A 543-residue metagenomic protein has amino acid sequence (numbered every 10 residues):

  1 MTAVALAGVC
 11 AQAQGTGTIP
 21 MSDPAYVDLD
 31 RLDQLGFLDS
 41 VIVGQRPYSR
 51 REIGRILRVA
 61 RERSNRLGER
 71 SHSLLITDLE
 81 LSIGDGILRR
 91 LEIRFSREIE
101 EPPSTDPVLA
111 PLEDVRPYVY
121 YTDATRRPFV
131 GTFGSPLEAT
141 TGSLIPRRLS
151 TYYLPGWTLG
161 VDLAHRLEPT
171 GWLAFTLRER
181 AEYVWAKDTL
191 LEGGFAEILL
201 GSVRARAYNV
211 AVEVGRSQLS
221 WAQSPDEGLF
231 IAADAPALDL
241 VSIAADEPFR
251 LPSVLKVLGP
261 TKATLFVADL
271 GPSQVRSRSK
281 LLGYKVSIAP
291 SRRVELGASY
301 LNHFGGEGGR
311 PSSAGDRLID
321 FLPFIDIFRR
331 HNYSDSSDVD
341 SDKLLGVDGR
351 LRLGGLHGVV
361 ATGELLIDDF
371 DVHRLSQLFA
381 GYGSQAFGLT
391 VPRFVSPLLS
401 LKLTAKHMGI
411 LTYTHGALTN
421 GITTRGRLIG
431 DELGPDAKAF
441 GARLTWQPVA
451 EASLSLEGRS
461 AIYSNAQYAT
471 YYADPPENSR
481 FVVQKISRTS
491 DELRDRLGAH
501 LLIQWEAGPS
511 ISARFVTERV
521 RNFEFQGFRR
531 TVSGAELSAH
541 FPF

Functional and structural regions predicted by a protein language model:
M1-G8: Bacterial N-terminal signal peptides
A13-Y153: N-terminal periplasmic/intermembrane-space "pro-region" immediately following the signal or transit peptide
T18, I42-G44, R66-R90, P103-A110 (+8 more regions): Short loop/turn motifs that connect adjacent beta-strands in outer-membrane beta-barrel proteins
T77, S220, L240-R427, L433-A442 (+3 more regions): Signature for the C-terminal beta-barrel architecture of outer-membrane proteins
E113-T141, L177-A181, V212-Q218, A263-D269 (+5 more regions): Transmembrane beta-barrel strands of outer-membrane/channel proteins
P155, F175-A207, A222-A232, H373-Q377: Surface-exposed loop and membrane-interface regions of Gram-negative outer-membrane beta-barrel proteins
V286, I503, R530-F543: Outer-membrane beta-barrel "beta-signal"
G508, S512, V516-Q526, S533-G534: Long mid-to-C-terminal assembly/interaction modules of large eukaryotic proteins
